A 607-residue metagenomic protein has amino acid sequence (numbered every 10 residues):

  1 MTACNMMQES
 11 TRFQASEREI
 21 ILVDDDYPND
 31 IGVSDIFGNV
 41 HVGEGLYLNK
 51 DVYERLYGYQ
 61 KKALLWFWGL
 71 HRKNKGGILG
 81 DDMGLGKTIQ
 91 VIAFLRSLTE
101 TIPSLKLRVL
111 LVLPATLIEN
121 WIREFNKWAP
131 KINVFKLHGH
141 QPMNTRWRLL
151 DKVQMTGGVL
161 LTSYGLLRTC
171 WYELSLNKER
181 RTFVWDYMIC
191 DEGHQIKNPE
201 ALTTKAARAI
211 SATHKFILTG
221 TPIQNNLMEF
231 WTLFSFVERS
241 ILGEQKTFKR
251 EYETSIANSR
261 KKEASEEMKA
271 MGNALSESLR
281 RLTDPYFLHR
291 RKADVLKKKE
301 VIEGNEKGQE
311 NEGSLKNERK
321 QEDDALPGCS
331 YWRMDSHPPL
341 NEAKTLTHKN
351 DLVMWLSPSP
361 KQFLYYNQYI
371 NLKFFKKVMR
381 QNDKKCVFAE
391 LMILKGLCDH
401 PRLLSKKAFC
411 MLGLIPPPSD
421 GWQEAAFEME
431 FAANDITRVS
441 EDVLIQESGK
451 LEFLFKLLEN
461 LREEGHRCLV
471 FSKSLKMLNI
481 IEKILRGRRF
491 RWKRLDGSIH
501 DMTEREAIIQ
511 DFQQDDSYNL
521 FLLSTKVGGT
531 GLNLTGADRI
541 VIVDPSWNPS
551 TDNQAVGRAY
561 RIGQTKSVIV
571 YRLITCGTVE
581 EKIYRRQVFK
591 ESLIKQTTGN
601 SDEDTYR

Functional and structural regions predicted by a protein language model:
M1-F37: Accessory nucleic-acid engagement/destabilization modules that flank
D26-K261, E277-N305, Q309-Q321, A325-S330 (+4 more regions): ASCE P-loop NTPase motor core, strongest for the SF2 helicase catalytic module
N258-A274: Surface-exposed acidic, glycine/proline-enriched linker/cap segments that occur as 15-30-residue helix-coil
M268, T345-L346: Basic, Lys/Arg-rich DNA-contacting stretches centered on the C-terminal catalytic core of tyrosine recombinase systems
